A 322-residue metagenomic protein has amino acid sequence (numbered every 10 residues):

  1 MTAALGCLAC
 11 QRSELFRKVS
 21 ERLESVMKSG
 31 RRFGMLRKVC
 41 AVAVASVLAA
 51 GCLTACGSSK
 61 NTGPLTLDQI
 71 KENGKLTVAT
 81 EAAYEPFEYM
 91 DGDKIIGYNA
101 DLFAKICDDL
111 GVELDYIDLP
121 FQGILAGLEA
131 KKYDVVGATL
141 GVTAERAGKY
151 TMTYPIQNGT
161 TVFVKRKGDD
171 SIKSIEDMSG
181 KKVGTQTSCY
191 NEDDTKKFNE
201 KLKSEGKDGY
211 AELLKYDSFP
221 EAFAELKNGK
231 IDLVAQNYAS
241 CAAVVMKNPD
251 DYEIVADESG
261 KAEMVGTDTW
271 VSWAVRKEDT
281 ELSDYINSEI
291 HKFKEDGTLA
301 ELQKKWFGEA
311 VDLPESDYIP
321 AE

Functional and structural regions predicted by a protein language model:
G51-A55: C-terminal motif of bacterial Sec signal peptides marking the signal peptidase cleavage site
G57, A100-D109, D169, E176 (+3 more regions): Extended ligand-binding regions for polar small-molecule ligands
S58-T62, Y190-L213, E253-A256, Y285-E322: Ligand-binding clefts/hinges and TM-proximal coupling segments of bilobed small-molecule sensing domains
T62-T139, Y285, K305: Extracytoplasmic small-molecule ligand-binding "clamshell" domains of the periplasmic binding protein/Venus flytrap
T77-E85, I95-D108, T160-S218, F223 (+1 more regions): Bilobed "Venus flytrap"/periplasmic-binding protein-like clamshell domains and structurally analogous long
A82, Q157-K165, K247-S288, E309-E322: Periplasmic-binding protein-like
A104, D108, E113-D177, S259 (+1 more regions): Acidic, polar ligand-binding/catalytic clefts
G123, L140-G148, D193-K201, D232-T267: A ligand-binding cleft/hinge motif common to bilobed small-molecule-binding domains
